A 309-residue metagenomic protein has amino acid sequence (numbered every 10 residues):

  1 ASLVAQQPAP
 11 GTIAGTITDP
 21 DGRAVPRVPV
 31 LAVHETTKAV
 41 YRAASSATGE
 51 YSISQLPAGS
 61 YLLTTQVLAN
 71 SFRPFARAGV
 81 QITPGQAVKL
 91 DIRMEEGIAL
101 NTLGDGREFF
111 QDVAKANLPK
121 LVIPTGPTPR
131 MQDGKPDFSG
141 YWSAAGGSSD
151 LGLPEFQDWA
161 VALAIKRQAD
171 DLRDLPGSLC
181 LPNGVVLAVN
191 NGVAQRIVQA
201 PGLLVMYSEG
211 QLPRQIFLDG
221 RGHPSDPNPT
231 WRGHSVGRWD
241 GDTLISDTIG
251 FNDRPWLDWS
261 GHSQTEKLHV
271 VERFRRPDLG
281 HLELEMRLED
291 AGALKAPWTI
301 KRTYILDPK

Functional and structural regions predicted by a protein language model:
S2-A5: Sec/Tat signal peptide C-region and signal peptidase I cleavage site
Q7-P10, T16, P20-R23, A39-R42 (+1 more regions): PEST-like low-complexity, intrinsically disordered acidic/proline/serine-rich tracts that flank trafficking/processing
P26, A47: A cytosolic small-molecule/anion-sensing beta-strand core signal
V28-V30: Short beta-strand elements bearing conserved aromatic residues within extracellular beta-rich modules
A32-H34: Conserved aromatic beta-strand anchor motif in extracellular beta-sandwich/beta-rich domains
